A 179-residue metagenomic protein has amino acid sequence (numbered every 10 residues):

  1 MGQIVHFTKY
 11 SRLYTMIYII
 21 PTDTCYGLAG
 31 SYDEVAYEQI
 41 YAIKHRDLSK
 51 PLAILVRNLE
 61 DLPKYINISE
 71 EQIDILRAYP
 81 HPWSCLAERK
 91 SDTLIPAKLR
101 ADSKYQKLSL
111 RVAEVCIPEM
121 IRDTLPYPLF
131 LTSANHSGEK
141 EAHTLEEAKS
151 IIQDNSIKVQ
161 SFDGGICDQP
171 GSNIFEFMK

Functional and structural regions predicted by a protein language model:
M1-K179: Active-site-adjacent structural elements in enzyme catalytic cores
